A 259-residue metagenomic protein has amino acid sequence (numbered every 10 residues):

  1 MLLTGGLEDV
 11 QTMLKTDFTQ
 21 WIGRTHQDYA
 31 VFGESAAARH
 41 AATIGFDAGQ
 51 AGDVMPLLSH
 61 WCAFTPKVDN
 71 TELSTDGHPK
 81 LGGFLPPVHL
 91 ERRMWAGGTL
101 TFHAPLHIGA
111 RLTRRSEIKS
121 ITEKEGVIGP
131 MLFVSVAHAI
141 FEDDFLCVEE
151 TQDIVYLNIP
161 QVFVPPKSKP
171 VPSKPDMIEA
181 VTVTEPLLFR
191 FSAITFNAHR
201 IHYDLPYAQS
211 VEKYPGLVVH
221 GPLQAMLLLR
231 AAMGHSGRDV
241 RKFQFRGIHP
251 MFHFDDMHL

Functional and structural regions predicted by a protein language model:
L2-L3, L7, Q11-H26, W95-V183 (+1 more regions): HotDog/MaoC-like acyl-thioester-processing domains
L3, L7-R111: Hydrophobic, proline/glycine-rich low-complexity stretches
L14-V54, K167-Q224, A231: A contiguous, surface-exposed recognition patch within enzymatic or periplasmic domains that forms
Y29, L58-W61, N70, H78-L81 (+9 more regions): Generic secondary-structure boundary/loop-capping signal
A37, R114-I118, A225: Short, hydrophobic/amphipathic alpha-helical packing segments that form internal helix faces or helix-helix interfaces
Q50-D53, P130, V240: Short, surface-exposed helix-loop/turn micro-motifs enriched in polar/charged residues
F84-W95, G216, L227-V240: Short, basic/aromatic beta-hairpin or loop at an interaction surface
A231-D255: A conserved acidic, glycine/proline-rich C-terminal tail/linker
